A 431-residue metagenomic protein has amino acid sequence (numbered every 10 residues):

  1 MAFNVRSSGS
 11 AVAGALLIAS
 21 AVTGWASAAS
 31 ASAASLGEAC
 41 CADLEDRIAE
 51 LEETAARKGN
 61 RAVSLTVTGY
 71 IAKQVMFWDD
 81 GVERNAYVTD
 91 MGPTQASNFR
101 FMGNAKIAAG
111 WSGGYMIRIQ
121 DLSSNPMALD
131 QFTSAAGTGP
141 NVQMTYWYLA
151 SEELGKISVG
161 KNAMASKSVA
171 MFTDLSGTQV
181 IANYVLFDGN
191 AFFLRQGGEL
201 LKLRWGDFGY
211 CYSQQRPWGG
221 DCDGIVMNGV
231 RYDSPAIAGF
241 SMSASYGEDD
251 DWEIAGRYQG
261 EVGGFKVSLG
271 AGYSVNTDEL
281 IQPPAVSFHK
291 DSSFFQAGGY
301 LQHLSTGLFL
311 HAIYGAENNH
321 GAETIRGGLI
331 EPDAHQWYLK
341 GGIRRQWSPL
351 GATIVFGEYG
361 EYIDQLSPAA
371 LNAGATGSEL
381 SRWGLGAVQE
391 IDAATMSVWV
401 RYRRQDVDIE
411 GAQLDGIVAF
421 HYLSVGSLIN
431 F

Functional and structural regions predicted by a protein language model:
A2-A15: Bacterial N-terminal signal peptides that target proteins for export
F3, A31-K167, I225-V226, V230-P235 (+5 more regions): Beta-barrel outer-membrane channel/assembly domains of diderm bacteria
A19-S30: C-terminal segment of classical bacterial N-terminal signal peptides
L65-K73, A109, G113-I117, I157 (+10 more regions): Transmembrane beta-strands of outer-membrane beta-barrel proteins
G81, M127-L129, V169-T178, P283 (+3 more regions): Outer-membrane beta-barrel and related beta-rich outer-membrane complex signature in Gram-negative bacteria
E83, Y87, P126-T138, S158-S243 (+1 more regions): Surface-exposed coil loops of outer-membrane beta-barrel proteins
C222-M227, S243-I254, E331, G377-E379 (+2 more regions): Solvent-exposed loop/turn segments connecting transmembrane beta-strands in outer-membrane beta-barrel proteins
A255-E390: Detector for outer-membrane/organellar transmembrane beta-barrel domains, recognizing the amphipathic beta-strand
